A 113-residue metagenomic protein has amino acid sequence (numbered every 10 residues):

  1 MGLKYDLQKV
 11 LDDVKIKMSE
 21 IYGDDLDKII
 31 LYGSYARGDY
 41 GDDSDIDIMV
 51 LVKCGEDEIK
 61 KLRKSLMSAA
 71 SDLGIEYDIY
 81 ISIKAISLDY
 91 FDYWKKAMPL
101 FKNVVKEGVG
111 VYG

Functional and structural regions predicted by a protein language model:
M1-D25, R37-D42, K53-G113: Catalytic core of pol beta-like nucleotidyltransferases
D27-Y35: Short gly/ser-rich loop at a beta-strand->alpha-helix junction or flexible surface loop bordering the NTP-binding
I46-L51: Short beta-strand->loop micro-motif that forms the acidic, two-metal-ion catalytic signature in nucleotide-processing
